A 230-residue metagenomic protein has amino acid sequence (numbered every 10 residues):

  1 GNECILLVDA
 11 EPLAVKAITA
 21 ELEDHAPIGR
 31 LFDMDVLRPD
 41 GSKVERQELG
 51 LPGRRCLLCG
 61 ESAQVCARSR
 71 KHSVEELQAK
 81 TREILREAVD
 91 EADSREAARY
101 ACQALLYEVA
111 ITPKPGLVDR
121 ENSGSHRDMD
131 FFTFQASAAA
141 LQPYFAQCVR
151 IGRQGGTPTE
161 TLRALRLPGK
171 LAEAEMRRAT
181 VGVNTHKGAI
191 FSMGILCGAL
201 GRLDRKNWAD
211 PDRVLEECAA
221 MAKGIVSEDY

Functional and structural regions predicted by a protein language model:
G1, L13-D90: Long, contiguous binding/interaction regions
I5-L13: Short beta-strand-to-loop capping motifs
A10, F32, R166-G169: Long amphipathic N-terminal alpha/beta scaffold segment
D33-V36, V44-L51, L57, R177-D204 (+1 more regions): Catalytic cofactor-binding cores of redox enzymes
G50, Q135, R163-L167: Alpha-helix N-cap/helix-start motif at coil-to-helix transitions, marked by capping-box chemistry
Q64-C66, S123, R177-A179: Glycine- and acidic
E83-G156, L162, L200-Y230: Phosphate-rich cofactor/ligand-interacting catalytic cores and adjacent structured alpha/beta frameworks
F145-A199: Long, hydrophobic/aromatic-enriched structural stretches that serve as scaffold segments
